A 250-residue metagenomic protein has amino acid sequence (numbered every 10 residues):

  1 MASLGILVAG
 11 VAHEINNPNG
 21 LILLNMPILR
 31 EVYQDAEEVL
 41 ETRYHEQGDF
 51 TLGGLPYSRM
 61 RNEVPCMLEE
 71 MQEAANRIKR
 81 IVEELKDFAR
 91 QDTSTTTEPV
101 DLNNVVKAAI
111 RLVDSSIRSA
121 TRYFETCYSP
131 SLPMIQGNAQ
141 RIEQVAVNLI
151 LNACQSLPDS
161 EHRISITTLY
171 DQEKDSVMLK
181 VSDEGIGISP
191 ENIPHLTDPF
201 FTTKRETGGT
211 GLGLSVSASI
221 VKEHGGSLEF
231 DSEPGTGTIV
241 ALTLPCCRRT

Functional and structural regions predicted by a protein language model:
E14-N76: Histidine phosphotransfer helical core of two-component systems
Q91-T95, M134-G137, T203: Conserved micro-motifs of the catalytic ATP-binding
L102, G187-H195, G209: Short helix N-cap motif at coil->helix boundaries in the Bergerat
K107, A120-P133, L169: Conserved catalytic submotifs in the C-terminal HATPase_c
I164, L169-L179: Short beta-strand-loop-beta element adjacent to the nucleotide/active-site pocket used for signaling
G213-S217: Short alpha-helical Gxxx[C/S/T] motif in the catalytic ATP-binding
I220-K222: Detector for a conserved hydrophobic position within an alpha-helical segment of the HATPase_c
